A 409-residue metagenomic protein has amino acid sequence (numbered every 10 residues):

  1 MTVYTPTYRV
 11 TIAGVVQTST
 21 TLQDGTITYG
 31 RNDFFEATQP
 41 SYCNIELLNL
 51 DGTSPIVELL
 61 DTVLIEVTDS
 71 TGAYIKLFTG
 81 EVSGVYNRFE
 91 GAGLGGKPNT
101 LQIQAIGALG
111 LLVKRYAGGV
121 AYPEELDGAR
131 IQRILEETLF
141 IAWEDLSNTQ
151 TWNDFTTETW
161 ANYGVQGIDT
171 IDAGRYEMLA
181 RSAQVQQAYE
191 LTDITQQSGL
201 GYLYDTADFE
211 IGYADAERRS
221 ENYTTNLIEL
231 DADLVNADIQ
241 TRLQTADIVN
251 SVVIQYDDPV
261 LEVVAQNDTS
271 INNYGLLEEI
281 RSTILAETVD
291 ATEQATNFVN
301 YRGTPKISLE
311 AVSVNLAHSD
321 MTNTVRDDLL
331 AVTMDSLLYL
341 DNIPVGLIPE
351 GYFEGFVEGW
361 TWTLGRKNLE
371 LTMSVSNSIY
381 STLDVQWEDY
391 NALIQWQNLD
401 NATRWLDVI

Functional and structural regions predicted by a protein language model:
M1-G128, N368-E370, I379-T382: Beta-strand-rich assembly/attachment modules of structural machines
M1-S19, Y122-E124, G128-Q132, Y189-E354 (+2 more regions): Acidic, small/polar-enriched beta strand-loop surface segments
P6-V10, L22-Y29, V63-I65, Y163-A173 (+3 more regions): Generic structural motif
T26-T28, Y176, A183-Q184, L234-V235 (+1 more regions): Short linear interaction motifs
N49, Y86, L109, G199 (+2 more regions): Generic short alpha-helical hydrophobic face used as a protein-protein interaction/packing hotspot
T71-E81, V345-E358: Short coil-to-beta-strand transition motifs
T71-Y74, G91-Q244: Charged- and aromatic-enriched interaction segments used to assemble and dock large macromolecular complexes
